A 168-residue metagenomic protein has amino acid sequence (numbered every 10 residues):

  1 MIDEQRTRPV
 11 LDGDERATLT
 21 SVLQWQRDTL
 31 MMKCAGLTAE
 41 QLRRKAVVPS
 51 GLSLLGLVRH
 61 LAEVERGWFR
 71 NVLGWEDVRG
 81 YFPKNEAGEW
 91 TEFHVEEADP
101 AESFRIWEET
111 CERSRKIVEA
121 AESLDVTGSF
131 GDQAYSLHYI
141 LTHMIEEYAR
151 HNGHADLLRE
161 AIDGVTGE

Functional and structural regions predicted by a protein language model:
M1-P9, R16-G88, S129-E168: Short, contiguous alpha-helical
R8-L11, F93: A short alpha-helix capping/helix-coil boundary motif
D14-L19, D99-A101: Active-site rim elements
E89-G128, H138-M144: Acidic/histidine-rich alpha-helical segments that form the ligand environment of transition-metal centers
